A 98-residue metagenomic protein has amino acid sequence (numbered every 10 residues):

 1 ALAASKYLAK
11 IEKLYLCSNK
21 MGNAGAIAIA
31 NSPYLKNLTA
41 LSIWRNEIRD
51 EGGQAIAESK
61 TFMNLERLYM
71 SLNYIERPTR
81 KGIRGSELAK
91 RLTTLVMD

Functional and structural regions predicted by a protein language model:
L2-A3, G25-A30, G52-A57, T79-R80: The feature encodes a structural signal of leucine-rich repeats
A4-M21, N31-I48, E58-I75, G85 (+2 more regions): Concave beta-strand-loop units of leucine-rich repeat
